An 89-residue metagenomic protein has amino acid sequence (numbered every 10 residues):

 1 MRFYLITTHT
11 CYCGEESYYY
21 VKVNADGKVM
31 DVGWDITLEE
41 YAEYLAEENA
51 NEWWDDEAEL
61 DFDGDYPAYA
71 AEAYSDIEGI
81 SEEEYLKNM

Functional and structural regions predicted by a protein language model:
M1-F3, S17-Y18: Short, surface-exposed beta-edge/turn micro-motifs
F3-T10: A short beta-strand micro-motif
T10-M89: Acidic, low-complexity, intrinsically disordered interaction modules
